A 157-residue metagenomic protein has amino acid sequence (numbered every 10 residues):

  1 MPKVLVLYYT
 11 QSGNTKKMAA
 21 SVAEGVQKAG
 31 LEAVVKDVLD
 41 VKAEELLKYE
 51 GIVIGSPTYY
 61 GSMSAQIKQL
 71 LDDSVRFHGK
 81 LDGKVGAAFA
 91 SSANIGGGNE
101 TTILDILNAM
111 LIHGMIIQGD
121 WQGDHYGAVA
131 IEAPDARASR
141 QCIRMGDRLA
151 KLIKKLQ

Functional and structural regions predicted by a protein language model:
P2-L5, T10, N14-K17, S21-Y49 (+1 more regions): FMN-binding flavodoxin-like domain, especially the glycine-rich phosphate-binding loop
